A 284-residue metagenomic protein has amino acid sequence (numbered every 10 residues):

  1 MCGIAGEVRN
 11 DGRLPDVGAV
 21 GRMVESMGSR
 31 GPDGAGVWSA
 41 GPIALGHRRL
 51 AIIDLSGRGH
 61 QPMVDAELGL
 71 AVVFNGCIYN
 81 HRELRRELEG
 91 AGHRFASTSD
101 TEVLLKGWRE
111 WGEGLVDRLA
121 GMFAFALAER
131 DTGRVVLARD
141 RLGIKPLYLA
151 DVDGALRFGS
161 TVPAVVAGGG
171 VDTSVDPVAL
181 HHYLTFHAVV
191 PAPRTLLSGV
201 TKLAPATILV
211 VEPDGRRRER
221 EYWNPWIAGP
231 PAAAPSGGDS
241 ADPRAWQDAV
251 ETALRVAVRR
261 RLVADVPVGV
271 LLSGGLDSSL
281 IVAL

Functional and structural regions predicted by a protein language model:
M1-L284: Cysteine-centered catalytic environments shared across enzyme families
